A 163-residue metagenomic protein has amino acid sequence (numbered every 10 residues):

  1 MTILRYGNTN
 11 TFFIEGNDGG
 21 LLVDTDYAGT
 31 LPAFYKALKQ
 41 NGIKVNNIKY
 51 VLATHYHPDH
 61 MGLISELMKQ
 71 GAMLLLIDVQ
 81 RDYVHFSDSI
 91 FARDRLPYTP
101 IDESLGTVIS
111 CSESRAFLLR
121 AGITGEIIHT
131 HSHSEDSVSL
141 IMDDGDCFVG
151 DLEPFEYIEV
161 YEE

Functional and structural regions predicted by a protein language model:
M1-L21, K36-A37, K69: Zn-dependent metallo-beta-lactamase
L4, I14, V23, I109-S112 (+1 more regions): Hydrophobic residues at beta-strand termini and immediately following loops that shape nucleotide-binding pockets
Y6, I14-D18, L119-A121, L140-D144: Active-site beta-strand termini and strand-to-loop segments that position acidic
T9, G29, P58-D59, D82 (+2 more regions): Short alpha-helical
V23-T25, K49-Y56, L74-I77, H129-S132 (+1 more regions): Active-site neighborhood of phospho(di)ester-bond hydrolases with catalytic His/Asp-centered motifs
A28-G29, I123-E163: Metallo-beta-lactamase
L31-L76: Active-site metal-binding motif and surrounding structural segment of the metallo-beta-lactamase
D78-I128: Metallo-beta-lactamase
